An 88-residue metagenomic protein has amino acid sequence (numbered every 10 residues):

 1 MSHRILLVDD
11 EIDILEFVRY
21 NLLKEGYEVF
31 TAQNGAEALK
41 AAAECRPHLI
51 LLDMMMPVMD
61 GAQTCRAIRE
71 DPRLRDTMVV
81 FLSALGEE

Functional and structural regions predicted by a protein language model:
S2, R46-H48, R73-M78: His-Asp phosphorelay/catalytic-motif detector in bacterial-type signaling
E16-K24: Charged docking surfaces used in two-component/phosphorelay signaling
T31-L49: Acidic, metal-coordinating helix/loop segments flanking the phosphotransfer/catalytic sites of two-component signaling
M56: Receiver (REC) domain active-site loop signature in two-component systems and cognate sites in sensor histidine kinases
L85-G86: Short, conserved "switch-loop" micro-motifs in signal-transduction and mechanochemical regulators
